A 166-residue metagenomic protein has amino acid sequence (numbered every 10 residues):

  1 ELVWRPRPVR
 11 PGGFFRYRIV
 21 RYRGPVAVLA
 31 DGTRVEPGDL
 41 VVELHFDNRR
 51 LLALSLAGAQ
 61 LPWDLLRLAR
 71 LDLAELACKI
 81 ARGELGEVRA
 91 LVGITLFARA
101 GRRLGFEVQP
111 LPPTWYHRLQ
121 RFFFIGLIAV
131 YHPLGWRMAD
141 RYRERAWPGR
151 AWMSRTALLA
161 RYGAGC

Functional and structural regions predicted by a protein language model:
E1-D64, K79-E87, L96-R99, L104-C166: Non-catalytic substrate-recognition and accessory regions of acyl/acetyltransferase enzymes
D64, L68-E75: Conserved acetyl-CoA pyrophosphate-binding loop and the N-cap/start of the following alpha-helix in GNAT-like
A90-V92: Metalloprotease/metallohydrolase-associated module, dominated by Zn2+-dependent proteases
